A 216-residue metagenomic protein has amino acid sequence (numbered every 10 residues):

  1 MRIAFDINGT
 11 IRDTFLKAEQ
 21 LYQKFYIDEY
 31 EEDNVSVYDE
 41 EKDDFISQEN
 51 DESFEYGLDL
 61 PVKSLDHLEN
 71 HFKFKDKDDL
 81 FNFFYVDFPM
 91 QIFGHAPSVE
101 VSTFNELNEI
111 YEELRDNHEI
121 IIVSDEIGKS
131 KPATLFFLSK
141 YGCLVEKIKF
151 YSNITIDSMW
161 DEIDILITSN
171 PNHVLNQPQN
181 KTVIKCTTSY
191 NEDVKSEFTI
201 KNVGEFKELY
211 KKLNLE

Functional and structural regions predicted by a protein language model:
M1-K75: Active-site neighborhood of HAD-like aspartate-dependent phosphohydrolases
F74, D78-I121, K129-P132: Short, acidic loop-to-helix structural element flanking the phosphoryl-transfer center in phosphate-processing enzymes
I122-S124, I184: Short internal beta-strands
D125-Q179: Substrate-recognition "cap/lid" segment bordering the active-site pocket of phosphatases
I148-S152, F198-E208: Short acidic-hydrophobic, aromatic-tinged amphipathic segments that line or gate anion-handling sites
D157-W160, F206-E216: Short amphipathic alpha-helix with an adjacent loop that forms part of the alpha/beta core around
I165-V203: Acidic, Mg2+-coordinating phosphoryl-transfer loop and its flanking beta/alpha structural elements, shared across
